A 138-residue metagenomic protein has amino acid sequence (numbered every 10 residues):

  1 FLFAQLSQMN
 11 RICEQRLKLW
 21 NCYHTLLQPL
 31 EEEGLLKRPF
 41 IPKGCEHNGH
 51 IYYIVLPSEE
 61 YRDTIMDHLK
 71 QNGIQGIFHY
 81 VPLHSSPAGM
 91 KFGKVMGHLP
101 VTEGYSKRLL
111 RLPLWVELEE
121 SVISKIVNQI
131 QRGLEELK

Functional and structural regions predicted by a protein language model:
F1-K138: PLP-dependent aminotransferase class I/II
